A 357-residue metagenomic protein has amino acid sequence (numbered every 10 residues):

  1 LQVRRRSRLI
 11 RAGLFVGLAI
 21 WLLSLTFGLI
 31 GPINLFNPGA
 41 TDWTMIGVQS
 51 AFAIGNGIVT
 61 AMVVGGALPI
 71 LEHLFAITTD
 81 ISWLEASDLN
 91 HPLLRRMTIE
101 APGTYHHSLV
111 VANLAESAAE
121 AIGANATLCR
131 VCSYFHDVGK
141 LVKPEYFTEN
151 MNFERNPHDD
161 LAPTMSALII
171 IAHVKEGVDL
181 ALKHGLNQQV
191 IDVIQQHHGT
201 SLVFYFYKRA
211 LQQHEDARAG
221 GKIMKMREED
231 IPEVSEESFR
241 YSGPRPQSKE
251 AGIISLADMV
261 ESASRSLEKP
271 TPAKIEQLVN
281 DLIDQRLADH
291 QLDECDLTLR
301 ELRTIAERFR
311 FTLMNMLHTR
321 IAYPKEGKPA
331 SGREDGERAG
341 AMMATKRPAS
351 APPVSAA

Functional and structural regions predicted by a protein language model:
L1-M97, P102: Generic detector of multi-pass transmembrane helix bundles and their immediately adjacent loops in polytopic membrane
R11-L18, M45-F52, D88, L128-V138 (+5 more regions): A glycine-rich phosphate-binding loop feature that marks nucleotide/adenosyl-phosphate handling sites
T41, M45, D192, V203 (+4 more regions): Catalytic or ion-coupling anion/metal-binding cores of large enzyme and transporter domains
G66, S264, E268, E294 (+2 more regions): Long, hydrophobic, amphipathic alpha-helical segments used as structural scaffolds
S87, S108, E145-F147, F206-A210 (+3 more regions): Short coil/turn segments at secondary-structure boundaries
L94-P272, V279, Q285-D289: Divalent metal-dependent catalytic cores for phosphoryl transfer on phosphate-bearing substrates
D289-M314: Cytosolic regulatory/linker segments at or just downstream of nucleotide-handling modules in signal-transduction
E337-A357: Long, low-complexity, intrinsically disordered segments
